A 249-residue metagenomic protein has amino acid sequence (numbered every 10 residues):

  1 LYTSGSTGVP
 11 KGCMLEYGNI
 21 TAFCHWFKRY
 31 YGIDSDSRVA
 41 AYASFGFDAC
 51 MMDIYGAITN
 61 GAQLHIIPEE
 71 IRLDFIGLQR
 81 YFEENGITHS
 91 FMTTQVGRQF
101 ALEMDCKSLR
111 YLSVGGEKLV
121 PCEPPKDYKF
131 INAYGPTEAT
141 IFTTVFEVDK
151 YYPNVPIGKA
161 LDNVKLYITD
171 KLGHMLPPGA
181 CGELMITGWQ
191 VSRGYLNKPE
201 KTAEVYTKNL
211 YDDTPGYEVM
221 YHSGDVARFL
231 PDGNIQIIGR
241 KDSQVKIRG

Functional and structural regions predicted by a protein language model:
L1, I20, I131-N132, E147-R248: AMP-dependent adenylate-forming
L1-G12: Conserved adenylation A10 loop of the ANL superfamily
K11-A40, D48-T88, F146: Conserved AMP-binding/adenylation subdomain of ANL enzymes
M14, R38-A40, G46, M52 (+6 more regions): Short, well-ordered beta-strand segments
G18, Q95, E117-K118, W189-Q190: Alpha-helix/helix-capping structural signal
D34-D36, A41, M51, E83 (+3 more regions): His-Asp-centered acyl/peptidyl-transfer active-site segments
A43-F47, E70, T137, G188: Conserved AMP-binding
T59-Q63, N85-F91, G97-P156, K165: Gly/Ser/Thr-rich phosphate-binding loop
